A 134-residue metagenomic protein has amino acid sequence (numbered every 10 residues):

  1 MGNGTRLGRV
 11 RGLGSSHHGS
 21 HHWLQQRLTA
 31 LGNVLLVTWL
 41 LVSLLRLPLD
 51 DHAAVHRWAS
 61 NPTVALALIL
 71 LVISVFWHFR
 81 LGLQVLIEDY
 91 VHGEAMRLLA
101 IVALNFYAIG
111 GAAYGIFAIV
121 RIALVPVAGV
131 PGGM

Functional and structural regions predicted by a protein language model:
M1-M134: Membrane-embedded alpha-helical bundles that constitute the cytochrome b-like, heme-associated redox core of multi-pass
